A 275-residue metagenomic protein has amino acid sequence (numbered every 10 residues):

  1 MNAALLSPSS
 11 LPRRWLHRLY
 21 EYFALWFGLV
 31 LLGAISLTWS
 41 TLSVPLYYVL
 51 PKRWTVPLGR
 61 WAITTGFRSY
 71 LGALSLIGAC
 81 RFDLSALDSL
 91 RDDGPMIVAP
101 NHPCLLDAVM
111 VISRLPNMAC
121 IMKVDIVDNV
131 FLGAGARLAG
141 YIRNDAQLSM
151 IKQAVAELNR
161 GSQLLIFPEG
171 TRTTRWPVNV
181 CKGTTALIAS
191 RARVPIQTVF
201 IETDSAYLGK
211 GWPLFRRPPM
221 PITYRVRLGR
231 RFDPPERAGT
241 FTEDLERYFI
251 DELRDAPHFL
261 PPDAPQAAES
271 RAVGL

Functional and structural regions predicted by a protein language model:
N2-M96: Membrane-anchoring hydrophobic helices of lipid-metabolizing enzymes
N2-W15, L148-L275: Non-catalytic C-terminal accessory region of glycerolipid acyltransferases and related lyso-lipid remodeling enzymes
V44-R68, L76-I77, D92-A146: Catalytic core of membrane glycerolipid acyltransferases/transacylases, capturing the structured, soluble-facing
A73-S75, A134-G135, R217-M220: Short, conserved catalytic or adaptor-binding loops enriched in Gly and charged residues
I77-S85, N144-L148, L208-G211: Short gly/ser/thr-rich secondary-structure transition/capping motifs
C80, Y141, V194: Short glycine/serine/threonine/alanine-rich loop segments
S85-N101, F131, A154-A156, P221-T223 (+1 more regions): Alpha-helical membrane-embedding segments and immediately adjacent membrane-interface amphipathic helices
L90, G135-A136, E157, I188: Structural alpha-helical scaffold elements that stabilize or flank donor/cofactor-binding regions in carbohydrate
